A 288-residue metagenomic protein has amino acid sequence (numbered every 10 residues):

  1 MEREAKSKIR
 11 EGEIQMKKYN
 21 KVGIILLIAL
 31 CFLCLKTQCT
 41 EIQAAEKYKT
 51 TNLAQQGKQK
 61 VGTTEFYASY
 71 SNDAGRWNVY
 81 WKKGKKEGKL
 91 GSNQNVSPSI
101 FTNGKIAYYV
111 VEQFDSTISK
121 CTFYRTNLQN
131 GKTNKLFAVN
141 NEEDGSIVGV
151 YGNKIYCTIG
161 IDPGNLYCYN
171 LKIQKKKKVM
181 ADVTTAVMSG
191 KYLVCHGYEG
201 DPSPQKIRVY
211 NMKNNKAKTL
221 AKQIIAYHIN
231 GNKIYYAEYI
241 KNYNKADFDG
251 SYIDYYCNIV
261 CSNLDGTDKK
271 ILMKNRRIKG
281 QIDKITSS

Functional and structural regions predicted by a protein language model:
M1-Q15: Short, Lys/Arg-enriched N-terminal segments with co-localized hydrophobic residues within the first ~10-30 amino acids
M16-I25: Bacterial N-terminal signal peptides that target proteins for export
C34-K47: Sec-dependent signal peptide cleavage junction
N52-K60, Q94-N103, E142-Y151, A181-G190 (+2 more regions): Repeated scaffold domains used in trafficking and secretory/extracellular systems, primarily beta-propellers
Y67-S69, Y108-V111, Y156-T158, L193-H196 (+1 more regions): Residue position within the beta-strands of beta-propeller blades
D73-Y80, D115-Y124, D162-C168, D201-R208 (+1 more regions): Structural motif
K82-K85, N127-G131, N170-Q174, N211-N215 (+1 more regions): Short loop/turn segments that connect beta-strands within beta-propeller blades
G88-S92, N134-A138, K177-A181, K218-K222 (+1 more regions): Beta-propeller fold detector
